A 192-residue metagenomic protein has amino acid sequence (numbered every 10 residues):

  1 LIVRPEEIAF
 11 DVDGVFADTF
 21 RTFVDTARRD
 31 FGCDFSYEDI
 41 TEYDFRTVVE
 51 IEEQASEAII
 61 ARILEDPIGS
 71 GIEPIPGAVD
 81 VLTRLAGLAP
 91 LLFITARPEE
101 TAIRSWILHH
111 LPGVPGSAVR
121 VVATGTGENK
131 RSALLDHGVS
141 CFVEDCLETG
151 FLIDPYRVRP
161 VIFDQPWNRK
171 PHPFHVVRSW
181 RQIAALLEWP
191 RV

Functional and structural regions predicted by a protein language model:
L1, R131-D136, C141, C146-V192: Asp-based, Mg2+/Mn2+-dependent phosphohydrolase catalytic module
L1-A61: Active-site neighborhood of HAD-like aspartate-dependent phosphohydrolases
A17-T19, V24-D25, E100-R104, K130-R131 (+2 more regions): Short catalytic/ligand-binding loop motif for oxyanion handling, primarily in non-cytosolic enzymes, centered on
P67-P74, A78-L108, T124: Substrate-recognition element of Asp-dependent hydrolases with the DxDx(T/V) motif
A86-L91, S117-A118, V158: A generic structural motif
I94-V143, L147-F151: Substrate-recognition "cap/lid" segment bordering the active-site pocket of phosphatases
